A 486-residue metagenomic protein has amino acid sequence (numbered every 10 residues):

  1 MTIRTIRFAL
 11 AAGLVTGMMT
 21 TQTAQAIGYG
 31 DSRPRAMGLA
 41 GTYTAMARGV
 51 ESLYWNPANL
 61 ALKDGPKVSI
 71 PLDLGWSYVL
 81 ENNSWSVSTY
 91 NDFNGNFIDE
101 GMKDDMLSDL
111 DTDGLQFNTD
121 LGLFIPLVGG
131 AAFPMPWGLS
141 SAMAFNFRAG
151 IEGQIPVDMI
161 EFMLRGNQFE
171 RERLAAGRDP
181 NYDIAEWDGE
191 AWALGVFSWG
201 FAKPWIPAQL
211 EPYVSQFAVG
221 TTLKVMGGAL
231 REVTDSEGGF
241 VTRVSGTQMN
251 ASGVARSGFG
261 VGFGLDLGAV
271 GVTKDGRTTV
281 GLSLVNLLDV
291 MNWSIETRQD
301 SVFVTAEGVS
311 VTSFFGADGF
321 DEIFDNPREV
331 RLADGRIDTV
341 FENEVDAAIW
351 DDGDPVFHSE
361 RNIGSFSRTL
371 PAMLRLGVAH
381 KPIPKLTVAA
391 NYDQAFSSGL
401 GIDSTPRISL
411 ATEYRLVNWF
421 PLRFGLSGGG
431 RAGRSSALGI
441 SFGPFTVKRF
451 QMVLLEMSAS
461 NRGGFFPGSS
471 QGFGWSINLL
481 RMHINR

Functional and structural regions predicted by a protein language model:
M1-L10: Bacterial N-terminal signal peptides that target proteins for export
A9-T20: Bacterial N-terminal signal peptides
Q22-P156, I160, L288-M291: N-terminal, post-signal peptide beta-strand-biased segments of exported outer-membrane/organellar beta-barrel and other
Q25-S32, M37, P134-R486: Outer-membrane beta-barrel porins/channels
